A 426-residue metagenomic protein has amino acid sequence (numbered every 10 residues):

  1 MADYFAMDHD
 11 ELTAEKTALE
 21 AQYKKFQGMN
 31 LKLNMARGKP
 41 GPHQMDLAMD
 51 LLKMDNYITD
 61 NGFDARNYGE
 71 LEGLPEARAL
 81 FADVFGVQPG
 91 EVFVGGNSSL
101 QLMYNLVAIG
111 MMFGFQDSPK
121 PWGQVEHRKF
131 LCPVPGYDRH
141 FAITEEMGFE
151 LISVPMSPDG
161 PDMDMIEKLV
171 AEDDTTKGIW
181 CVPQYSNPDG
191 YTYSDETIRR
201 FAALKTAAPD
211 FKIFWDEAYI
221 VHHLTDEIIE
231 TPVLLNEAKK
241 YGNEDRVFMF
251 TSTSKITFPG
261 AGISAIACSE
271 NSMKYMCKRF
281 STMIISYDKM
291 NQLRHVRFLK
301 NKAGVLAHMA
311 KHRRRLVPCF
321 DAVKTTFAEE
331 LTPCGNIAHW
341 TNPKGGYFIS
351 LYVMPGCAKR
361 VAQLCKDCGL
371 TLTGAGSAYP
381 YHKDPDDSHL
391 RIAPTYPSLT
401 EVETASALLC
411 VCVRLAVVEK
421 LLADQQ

Functional and structural regions predicted by a protein language model:
A2-E72, E76-D83, D367-L370: N-terminal "arm"/small-domain region of PLP-dependent enzymes with the aminotransferase-like
N34, A310-K324, N336-Y352, K366: Conserved glycine-rich beta-strand-loop-beta hairpin in the small C-terminal domain of fold type I
F63-P209, I220-G242, C410-Q426: Conserved core of the PLP fold type I
D216: Glycine-centered flexible beta-alpha turn that most often forms the glycine-rich phosphate-binding loop
N236-V317, E330, V418: Conserved core segment of the aminotransferase class I/II
S350-P355, L372-R414: Conserved PLP-binding active-site segment of the aspartate aminotransferase-like
V361-D367, A405-C410: Short amphipathic alpha-helices in soluble, non-transmembrane regions that often serve as interface/regulatory elements
